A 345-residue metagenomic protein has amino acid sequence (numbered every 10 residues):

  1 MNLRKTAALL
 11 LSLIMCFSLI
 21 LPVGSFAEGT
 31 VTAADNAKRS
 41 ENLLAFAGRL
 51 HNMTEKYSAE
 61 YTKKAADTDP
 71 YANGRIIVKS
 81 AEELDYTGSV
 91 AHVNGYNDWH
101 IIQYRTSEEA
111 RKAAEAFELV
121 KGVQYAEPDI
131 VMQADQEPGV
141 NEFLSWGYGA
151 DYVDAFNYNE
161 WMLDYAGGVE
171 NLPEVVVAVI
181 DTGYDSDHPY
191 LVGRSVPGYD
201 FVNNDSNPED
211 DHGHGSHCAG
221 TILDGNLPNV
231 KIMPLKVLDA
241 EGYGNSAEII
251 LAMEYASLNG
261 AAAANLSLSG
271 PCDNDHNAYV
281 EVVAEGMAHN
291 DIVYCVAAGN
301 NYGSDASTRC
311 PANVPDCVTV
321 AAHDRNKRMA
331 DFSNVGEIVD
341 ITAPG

Functional and structural regions predicted by a protein language model:
R4-C16: Sec-dependent N-terminal signal peptides
F26-V140: Primarily auto-inhibitory N-terminal propeptides
I77, Y125-E127, V176-V179, G220 (+5 more regions): Structural recognition of the beta-strand scaffold that forms the well-ordered cores of secreted hydrolase catalytic
L119-G122, Y190, D291, D316-T319: Glycine-centered tight turns that cap/initiate beta-strands
G139-M233, G244, E248-A252, L258-A263 (+2 more regions): Active-site core segment of subtilase-fold serine proteases
P189-L191, D210, L235, A322-G345: Catalytic-core environment of secreted peptidases
G213, G225, L235-D316, N326-D331 (+1 more regions): Substrate-binding/access-modulating region of protease and related hydrolase catalytic domains
